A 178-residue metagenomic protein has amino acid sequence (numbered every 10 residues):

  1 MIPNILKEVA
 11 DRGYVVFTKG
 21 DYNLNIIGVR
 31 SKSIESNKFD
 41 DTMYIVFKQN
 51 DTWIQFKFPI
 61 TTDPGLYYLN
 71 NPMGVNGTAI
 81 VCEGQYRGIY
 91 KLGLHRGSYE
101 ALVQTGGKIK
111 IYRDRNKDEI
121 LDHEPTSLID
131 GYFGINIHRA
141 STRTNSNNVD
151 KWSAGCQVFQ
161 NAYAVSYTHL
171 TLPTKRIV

Functional and structural regions predicted by a protein language model:
M1-D150, A164-V165: Cell wall/extracellular polymer interaction/catalysis modules
T168-T174: Conserved small/polar residues in nucleotide/adenosyl-binding loops
